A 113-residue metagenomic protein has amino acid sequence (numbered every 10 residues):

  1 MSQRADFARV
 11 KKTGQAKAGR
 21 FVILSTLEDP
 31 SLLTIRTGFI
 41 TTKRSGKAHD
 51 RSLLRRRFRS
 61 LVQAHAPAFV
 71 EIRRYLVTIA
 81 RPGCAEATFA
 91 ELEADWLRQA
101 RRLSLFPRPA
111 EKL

Functional and structural regions predicted by a protein language model:
M1-L113: Positively charged, solvent-exposed patches that mediate nucleic-acid binding
